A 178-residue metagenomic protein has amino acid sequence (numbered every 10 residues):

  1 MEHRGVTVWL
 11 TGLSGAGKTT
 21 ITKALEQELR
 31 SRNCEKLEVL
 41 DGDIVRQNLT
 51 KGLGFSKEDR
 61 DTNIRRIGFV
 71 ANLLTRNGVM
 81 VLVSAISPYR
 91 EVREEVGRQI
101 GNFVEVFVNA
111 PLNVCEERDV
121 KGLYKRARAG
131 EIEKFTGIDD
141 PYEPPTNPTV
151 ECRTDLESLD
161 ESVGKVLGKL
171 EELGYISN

Functional and structural regions predicted by a protein language model:
M1-G5: Phosphate-binding P-loop
L10: Hydrophobic anchor at the beta1->P-loop junction of P-loop NTPases
S14: The conserved Walker
K18: Conserved lysine of the Walker
K23-F69: Conserved substrate/cofactor phosphate-moiety recognition/catalytic segment in nucleotide-dependent phosphotransferases
V39, F103-E105, T149-E151: Conserved beta-strand scaffold positions in the cores of enzyme catalytic domains, especially in NTP/NDP-utilizing
N48, G52-G54, A71-A127, K134: ATP-dependent NMP and nucleoside kinases share a basic, alpha-helical "lid"
N109-L112, E117-K165, L173-N178: Small-molecule kinase domains that catalyze NTP-dependent phosphoryl transfer to phosphate-bearing small molecules
